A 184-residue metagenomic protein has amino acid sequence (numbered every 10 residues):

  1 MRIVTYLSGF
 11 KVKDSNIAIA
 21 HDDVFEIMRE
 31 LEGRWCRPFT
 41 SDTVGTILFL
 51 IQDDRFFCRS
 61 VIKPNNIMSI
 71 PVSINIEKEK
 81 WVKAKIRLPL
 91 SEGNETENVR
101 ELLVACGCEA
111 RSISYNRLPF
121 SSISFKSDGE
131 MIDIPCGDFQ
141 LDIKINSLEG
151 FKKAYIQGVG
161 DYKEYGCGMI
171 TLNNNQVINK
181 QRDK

Functional and structural regions predicted by a protein language model:
M1-K184: RNA-interacting cores
